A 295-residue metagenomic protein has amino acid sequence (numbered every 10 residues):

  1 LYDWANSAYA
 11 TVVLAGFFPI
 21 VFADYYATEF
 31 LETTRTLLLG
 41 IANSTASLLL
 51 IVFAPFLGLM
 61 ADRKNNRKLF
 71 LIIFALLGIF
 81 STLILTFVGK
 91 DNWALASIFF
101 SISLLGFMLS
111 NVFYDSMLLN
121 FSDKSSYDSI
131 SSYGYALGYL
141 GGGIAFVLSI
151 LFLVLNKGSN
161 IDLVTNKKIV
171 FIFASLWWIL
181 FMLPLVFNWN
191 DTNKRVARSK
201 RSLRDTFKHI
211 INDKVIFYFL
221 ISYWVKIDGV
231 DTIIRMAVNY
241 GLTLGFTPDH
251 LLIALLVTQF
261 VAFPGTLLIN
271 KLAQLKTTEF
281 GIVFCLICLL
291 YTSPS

Functional and structural regions predicted by a protein language model:
L1-S47, Y218-S222, K226-L244: Helix-loop boundary and gating motifs at the non-cytosolic
A54-N65, G265-T277: Helix-to-loop junctions at the C-terminal end of transmembrane segments in multipass secondary transporters
L69-L83, G281-L290: Structural signature of the two symmetry-related core transmembrane helices
A94-S110: Hydrophobic core of transmembrane alpha-helices in multi-pass small-molecule transporters, especially MFS/SLC-type
S132-S149: Glycine-rich segments within core transmembrane alpha-helices of 12-TM secondary carriers
S149-V154, L176-N193: C-terminal membrane-cytosol helix-exit motif in multi-pass small-molecule transporters
T192-F219: Juxtamembrane intracellular "pre-TM" segments in multi-pass secondary transporters
Y291-S295: Conserved small/polar residues in nucleotide/adenosyl-binding loops
